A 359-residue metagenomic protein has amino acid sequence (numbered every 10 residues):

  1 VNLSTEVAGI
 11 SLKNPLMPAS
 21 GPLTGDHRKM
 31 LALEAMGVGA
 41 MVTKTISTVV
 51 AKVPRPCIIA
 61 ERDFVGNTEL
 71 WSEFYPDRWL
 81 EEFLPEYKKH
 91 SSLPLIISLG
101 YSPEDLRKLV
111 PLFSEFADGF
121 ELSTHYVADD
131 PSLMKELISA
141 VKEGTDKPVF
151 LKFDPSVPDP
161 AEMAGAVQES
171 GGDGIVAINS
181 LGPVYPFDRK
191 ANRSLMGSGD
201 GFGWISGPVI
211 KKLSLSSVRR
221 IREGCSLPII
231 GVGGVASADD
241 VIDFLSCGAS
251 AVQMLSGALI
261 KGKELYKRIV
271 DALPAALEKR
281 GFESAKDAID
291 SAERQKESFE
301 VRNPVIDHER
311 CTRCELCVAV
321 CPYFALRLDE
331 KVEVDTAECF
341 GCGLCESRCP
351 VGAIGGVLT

Functional and structural regions predicted by a protein language model:
R28-A32, D105-S114, V157-S170, V218-C225 (+1 more regions): Catalytic cores of alpha/beta
T43-V49, G119-V127, V176-V184, G234-V235 (+1 more regions): Glycine-rich phosphate-binding active-site loops on the catalytic face of alpha/beta enzymes
K52-G66, P186-G203, L245, G257-F282: C-terminal helical cap(s) of enzyme catalytic domains, especially alpha/beta-barrels
K52-P56, P76-E81, P103-E104, Y126-D146 (+5 more regions): Active-site-adjacent beta->alpha loops and helix N-cap segments on the catalytic face of soluble alpha/beta enzymes
I58, R62-S132: Active-site beta->alpha loop and helix N-cap motifs at the rims of alpha/beta catalytic domains
F64-L93, M134-F153, G197-I229, I269-F282: Alpha-helix-loop-beta-strand connector modules within alpha/beta enzyme cores
F64-T68, L122-L133, M163-L227, K261: Glycine/Thr-rich beta-alpha phosphate-binding loop at enzyme active sites
F244, L316-E333, L344-T359: Iron-sulfur cluster-binding cysteine motifs and their immediate structural context in ferredoxin-like electron-transfer
